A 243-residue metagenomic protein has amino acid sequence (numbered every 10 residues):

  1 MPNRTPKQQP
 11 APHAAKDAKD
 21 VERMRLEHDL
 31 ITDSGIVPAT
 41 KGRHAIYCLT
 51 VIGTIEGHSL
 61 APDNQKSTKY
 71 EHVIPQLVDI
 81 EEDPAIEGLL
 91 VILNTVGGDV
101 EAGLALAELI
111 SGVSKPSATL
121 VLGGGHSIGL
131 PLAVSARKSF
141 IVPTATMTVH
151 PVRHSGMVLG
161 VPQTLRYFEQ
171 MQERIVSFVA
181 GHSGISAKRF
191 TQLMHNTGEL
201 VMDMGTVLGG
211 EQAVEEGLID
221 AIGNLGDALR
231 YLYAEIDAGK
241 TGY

Functional and structural regions predicted by a protein language model:
M1-L130, S135-H150, H154-Y243: N-terminal organellar transit peptides
